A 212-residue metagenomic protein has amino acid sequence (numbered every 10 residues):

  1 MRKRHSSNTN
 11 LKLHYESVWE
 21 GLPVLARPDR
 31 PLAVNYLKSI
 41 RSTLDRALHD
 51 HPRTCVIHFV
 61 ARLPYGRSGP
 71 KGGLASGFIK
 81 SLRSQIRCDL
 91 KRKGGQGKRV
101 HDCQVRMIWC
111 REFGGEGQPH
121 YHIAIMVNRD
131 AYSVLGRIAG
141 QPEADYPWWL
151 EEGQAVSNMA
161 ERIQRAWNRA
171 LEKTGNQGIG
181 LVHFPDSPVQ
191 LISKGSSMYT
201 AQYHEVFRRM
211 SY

Functional and structural regions predicted by a protein language model:
R2-S7, W19-H51, A131-Y212: Catalytic "initiation/cleavage/transfer" segments centered on a nucleophilic residue and adjacent nucleic-acid-engaging
L11-E16: Acidic, S/T/P/G-rich intrinsically disordered/coiled linkers that flank and lead into C2-type membrane-binding modules
D50-H51, H101, G115-Q118: Intrinsically disordered, low-complexity regulatory regions enriched in Ser/Pro/Gly/Thr and acidic residues
P52-K71, P119-I125: Glycine-rich, often proline-containing surface loops adjacent to acidic residues and nearby aromatics that form
F59-R111: Short N-terminal edge-element motif at the start of the domain
S68-G69, K91, P119, D130-R137: Short, solvent-exposed secondary-structure capping/transition elements
G73, R92, D102, I108-G114 (+3 more regions): C-terminal folded interaction/catalytic domains of modular proteins that assemble large macromolecular complexes
R106-Y132: Histidine-centered divalent-metal-coordination microenvironment in nucleic-acid enzymes
